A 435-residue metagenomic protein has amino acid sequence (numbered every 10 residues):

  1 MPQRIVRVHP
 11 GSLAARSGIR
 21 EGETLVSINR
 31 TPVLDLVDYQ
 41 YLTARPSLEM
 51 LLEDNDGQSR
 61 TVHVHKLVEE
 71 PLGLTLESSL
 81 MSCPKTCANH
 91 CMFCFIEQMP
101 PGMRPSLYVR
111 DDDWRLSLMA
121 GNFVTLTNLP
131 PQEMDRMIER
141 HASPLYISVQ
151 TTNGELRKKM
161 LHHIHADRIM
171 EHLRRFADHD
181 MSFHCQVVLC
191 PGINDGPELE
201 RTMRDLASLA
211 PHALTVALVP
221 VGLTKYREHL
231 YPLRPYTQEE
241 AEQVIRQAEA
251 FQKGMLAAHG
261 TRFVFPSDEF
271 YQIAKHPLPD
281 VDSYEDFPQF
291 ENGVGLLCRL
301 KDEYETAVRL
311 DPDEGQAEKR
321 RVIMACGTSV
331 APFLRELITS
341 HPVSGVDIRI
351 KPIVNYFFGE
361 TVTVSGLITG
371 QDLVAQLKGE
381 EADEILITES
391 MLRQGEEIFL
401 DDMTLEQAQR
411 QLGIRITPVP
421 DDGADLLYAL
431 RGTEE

Functional and structural regions predicted by a protein language model:
M1-H9: PDZ/PDZ-like groove recognition
R4, A274-E435: Radical SAM enzyme core and accessory elements
A14, G22-L25, M50, C94: Terminal peptide-recognition signature
R16-L34: Conserved PDZ fold ligand-binding element
T31-Y39, Q58-T61: Short, Lys/Arg- and Gly-enriched loop/turn segments at beta-strand edges
G57-S59, K66-H212, G222-F251: Conserved Radical SAM active-site core
P144-Y146, S182-H184, T215-A217, F263-F265 (+1 more regions): Structural preference for beta-strand elements that scaffold enzyme active sites
G192-I193, H212-E239, A258-V281, N355-E360 (+1 more regions): Flexible glycine/acidic-rich beta-alpha junction loops that bind and position SAM and/or redox cofactors in anaerobic
